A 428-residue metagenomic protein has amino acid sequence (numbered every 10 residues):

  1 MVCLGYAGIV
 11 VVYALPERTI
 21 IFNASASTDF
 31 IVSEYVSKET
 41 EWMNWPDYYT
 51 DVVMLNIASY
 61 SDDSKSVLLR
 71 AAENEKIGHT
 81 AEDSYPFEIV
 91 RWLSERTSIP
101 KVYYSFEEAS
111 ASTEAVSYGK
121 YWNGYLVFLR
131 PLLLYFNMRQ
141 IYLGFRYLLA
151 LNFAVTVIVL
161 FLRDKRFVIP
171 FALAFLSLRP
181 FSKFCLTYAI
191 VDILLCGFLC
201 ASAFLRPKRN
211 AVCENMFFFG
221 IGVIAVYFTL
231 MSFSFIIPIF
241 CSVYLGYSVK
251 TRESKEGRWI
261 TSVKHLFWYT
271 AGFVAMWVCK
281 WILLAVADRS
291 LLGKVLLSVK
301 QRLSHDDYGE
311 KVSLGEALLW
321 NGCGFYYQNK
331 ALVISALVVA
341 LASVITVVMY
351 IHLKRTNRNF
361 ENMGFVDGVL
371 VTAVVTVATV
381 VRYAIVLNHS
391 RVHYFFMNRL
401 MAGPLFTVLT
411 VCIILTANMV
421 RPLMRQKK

Functional and structural regions predicted by a protein language model:
K120, L126-R146: Juxtamembrane segments of multi-pass membrane glycosylation machinery that transfer sugars from lipid-linked donors
R146-P170: Transmembrane-helix motifs of polytopic, lipid-linked glycan transferases
V168-F171, A203-A225, E253-K264: Short hydrophobic alpha-helices at membrane interfaces in multi-pass membrane enzymes
F204, I236-T270, T356: Perimembrane helix-loop-helix junctions
E214-S242, H265-A275: Membrane-interface alpha helices of multi-pass inner-membrane proteins
S262-S343: Membrane-lumen/periplasm interface segments of specific transmembrane helices in polyprenyl phosphate-linked
V347-T376: Membrane-interface helix-loop-helix junctions at transmembrane boundaries of multi-pass membrane enzymes, predominantly
V392-A417: Hydrophobic/aromatic-rich transmembrane helices and adjacent perimembrane loops
